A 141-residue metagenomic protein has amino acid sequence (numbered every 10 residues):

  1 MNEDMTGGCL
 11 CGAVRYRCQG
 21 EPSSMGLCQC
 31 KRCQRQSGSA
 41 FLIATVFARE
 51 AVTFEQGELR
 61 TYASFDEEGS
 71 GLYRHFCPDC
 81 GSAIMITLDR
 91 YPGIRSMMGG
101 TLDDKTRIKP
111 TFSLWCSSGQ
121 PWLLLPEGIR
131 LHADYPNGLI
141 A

Functional and structural regions predicted by a protein language model:
M1-A141: A short Gly-Trp-Pro
